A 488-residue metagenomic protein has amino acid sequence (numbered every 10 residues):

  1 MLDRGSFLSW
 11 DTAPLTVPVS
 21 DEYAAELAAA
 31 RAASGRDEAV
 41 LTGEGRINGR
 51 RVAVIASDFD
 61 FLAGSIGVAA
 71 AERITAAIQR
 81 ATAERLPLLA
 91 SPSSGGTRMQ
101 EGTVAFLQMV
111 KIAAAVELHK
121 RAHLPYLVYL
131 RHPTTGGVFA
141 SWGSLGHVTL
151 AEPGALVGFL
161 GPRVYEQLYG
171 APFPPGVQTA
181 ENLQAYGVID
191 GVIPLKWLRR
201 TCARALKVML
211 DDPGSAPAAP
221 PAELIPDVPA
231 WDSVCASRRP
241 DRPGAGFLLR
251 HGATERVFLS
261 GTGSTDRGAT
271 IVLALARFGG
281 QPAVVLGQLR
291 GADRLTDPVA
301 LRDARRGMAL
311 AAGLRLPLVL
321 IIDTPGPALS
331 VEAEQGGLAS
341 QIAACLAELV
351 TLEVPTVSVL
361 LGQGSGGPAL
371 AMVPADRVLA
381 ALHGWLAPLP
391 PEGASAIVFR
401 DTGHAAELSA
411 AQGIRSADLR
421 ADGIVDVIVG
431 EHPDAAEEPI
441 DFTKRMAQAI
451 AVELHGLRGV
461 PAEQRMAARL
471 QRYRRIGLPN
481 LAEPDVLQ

Functional and structural regions predicted by a protein language model:
M1-R51, R199-A283, G287-A292, I440-Q488: Intrinsically disordered, low-complexity segments enriched in small/flexible residues
R4, S9-T12, V17-V19, A25 (+18 more regions): Generic structural "secondary-structure junction" signal
F7-A13, Y23, I47, S57 (+14 more regions): Bulky hydrophobic/aromatic packing residues
R46-K120, L127, A274-V350, T356-V359 (+1 more regions): Cleft-lining beta-strand/loop regions that shape enzyme active-site pockets
A70-A77, Q108, A115, T179 (+13 more regions): General structural feature for long, well-ordered alpha-helical segments within catalytic domains of soluble enzymes
S94-G214, P325-A451, H455, G459: Conserved catalytic cores of soluble enzyme domains, especially glycine-rich substrate-binding beta-alpha loops
G136, A219-P220, G313-L314: Short hydrophobic "helix-edge" motifs at membrane interfaces and signal-peptide entry regions
